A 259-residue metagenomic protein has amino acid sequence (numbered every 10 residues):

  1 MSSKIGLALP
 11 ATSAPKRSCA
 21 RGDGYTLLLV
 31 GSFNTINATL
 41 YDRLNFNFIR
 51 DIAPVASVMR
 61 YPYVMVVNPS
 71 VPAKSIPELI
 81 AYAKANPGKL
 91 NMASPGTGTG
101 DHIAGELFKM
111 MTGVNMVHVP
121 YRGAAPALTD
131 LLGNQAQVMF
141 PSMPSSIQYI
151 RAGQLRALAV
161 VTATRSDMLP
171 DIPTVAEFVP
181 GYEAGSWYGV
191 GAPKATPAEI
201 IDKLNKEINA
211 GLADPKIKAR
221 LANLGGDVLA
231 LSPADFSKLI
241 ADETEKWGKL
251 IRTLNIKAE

Functional and structural regions predicted by a protein language model:
M1-R50, G88-N91, T97, T112-S142 (+2 more regions): N-terminal (or domain-start) structured segment
A11-A14, S32, I36, S75 (+11 more regions): Stable alpha-helical elements in mature extracytoplasmic
A20-Y25, T39-P126, V175, P180 (+1 more regions): Hinge/capping helix and adjacent helix->loop/strand transition within the periplasmic-binding protein
R21, S75, P120, N134-Q135 (+7 more regions): Conserved functional loop/turn residues at catalytic and ligand-binding sites
N34-R43, K109-M111, V138-P170: A ligand-binding cleft/hinge motif common to bilobed small-molecule-binding domains
M111, R151, T174, A198-E259: An extracytoplasmic/periplasmic, membrane-proximal ligand-sensing/linker region
A127-D130, D167-D171: Short, charged, surface-exposed secondary-structure boundary motifs
